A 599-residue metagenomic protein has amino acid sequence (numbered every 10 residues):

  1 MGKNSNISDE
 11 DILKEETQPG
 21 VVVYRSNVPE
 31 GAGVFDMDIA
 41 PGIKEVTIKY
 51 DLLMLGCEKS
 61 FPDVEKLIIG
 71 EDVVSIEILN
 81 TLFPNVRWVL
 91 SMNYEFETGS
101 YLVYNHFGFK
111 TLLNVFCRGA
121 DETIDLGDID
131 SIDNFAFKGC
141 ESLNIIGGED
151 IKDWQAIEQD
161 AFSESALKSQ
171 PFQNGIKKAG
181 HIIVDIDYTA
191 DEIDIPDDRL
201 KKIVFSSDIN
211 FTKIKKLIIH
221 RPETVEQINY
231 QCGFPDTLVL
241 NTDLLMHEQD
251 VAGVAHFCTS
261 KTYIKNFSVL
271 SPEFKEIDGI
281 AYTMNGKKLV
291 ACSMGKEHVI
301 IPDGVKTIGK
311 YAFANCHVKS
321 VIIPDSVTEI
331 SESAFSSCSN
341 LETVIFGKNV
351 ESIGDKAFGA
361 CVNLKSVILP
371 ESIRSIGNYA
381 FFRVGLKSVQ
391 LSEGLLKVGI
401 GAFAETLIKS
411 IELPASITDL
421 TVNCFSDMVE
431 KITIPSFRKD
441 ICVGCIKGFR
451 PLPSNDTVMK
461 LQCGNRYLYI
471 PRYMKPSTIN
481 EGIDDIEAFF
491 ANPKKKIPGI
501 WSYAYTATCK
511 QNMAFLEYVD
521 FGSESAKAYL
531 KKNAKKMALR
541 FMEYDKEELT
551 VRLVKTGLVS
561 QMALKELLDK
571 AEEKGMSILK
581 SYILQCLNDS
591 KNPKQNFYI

Functional and structural regions predicted by a protein language model:
M1-E77, T81-D133, K138-E158, S163-G180 (+10 more regions): Structural signature of tandem-repeat unit edges
R552-L553, I583: Conserved hydrophobic site in ankyrin repeats
Q561-L568, K594-N596: Boundary/linker segments of alpha-helical solenoid repeat arrays
I578-I599: Charge-dense, extended regions
